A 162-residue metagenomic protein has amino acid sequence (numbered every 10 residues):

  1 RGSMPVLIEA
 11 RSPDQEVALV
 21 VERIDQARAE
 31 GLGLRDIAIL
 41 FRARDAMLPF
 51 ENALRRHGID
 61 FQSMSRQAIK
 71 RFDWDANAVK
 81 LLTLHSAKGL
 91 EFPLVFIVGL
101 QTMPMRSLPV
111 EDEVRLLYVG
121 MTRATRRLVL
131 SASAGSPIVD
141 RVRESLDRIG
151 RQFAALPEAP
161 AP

Functional and structural regions predicted by a protein language model:
R1-S63, A87: Helicase P-loop NTPase motor core
E9, D73, P109: Residue-level marker of regulatory loop/turn positions in helix-turn-helix DNA-binding domains and in histidine
P13-V17, I69-D73, L156-P162: A short acidic, often aromatic-flanked loop/helix-cap motif at beta-alpha or helix-coil junctions that lines enzyme
D45, R71-D73, I138-V139: Short secondary-structure boundary/hinge segments and terminal tails
L48-N52, F92, D140-V142: A short acidic (Asp/Glu
S65-P104, L116-R123, R127-A134: Conserved helicase core region in the C-terminal RecA-like lobe
G99-P162: C-terminal accessory regions
